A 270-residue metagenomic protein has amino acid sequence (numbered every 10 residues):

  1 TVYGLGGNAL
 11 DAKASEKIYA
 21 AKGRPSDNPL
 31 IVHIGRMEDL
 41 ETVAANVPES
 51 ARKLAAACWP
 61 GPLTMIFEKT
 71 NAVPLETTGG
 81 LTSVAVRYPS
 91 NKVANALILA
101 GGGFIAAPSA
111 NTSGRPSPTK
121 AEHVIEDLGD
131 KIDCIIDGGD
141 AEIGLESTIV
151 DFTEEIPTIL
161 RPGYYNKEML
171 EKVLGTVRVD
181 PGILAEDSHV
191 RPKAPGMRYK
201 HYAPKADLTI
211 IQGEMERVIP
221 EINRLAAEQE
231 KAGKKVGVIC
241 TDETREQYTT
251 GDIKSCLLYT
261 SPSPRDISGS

Functional and structural regions predicted by a protein language model:
V2-E68: A phosphate-binding glycine/aspartate-rich beta-alpha loop in the early core of alpha/beta enzymes
I18, V32, M65, I98 (+4 more regions): Residue-level signal for inorganic ion chemistry
L40-K131: Divalent-metal (Mg2+/Mn2+/Ca2+)-assisted nucleotide/phosphate chemistry catalytic cores
K131-N223: Glycine-rich, Lys/Arg-enriched anion-binding loops that position phosphate/diphosphate groups for phosphoryl
E216-V218, E243-T249: Short, charged/polar "capping" segments at the starts of alpha-helices and the immediately preceding loops
K235-D242: Short, hydrophobic beta-strand segments that form beta-sheet elements in well-ordered domains
T249-L258: Active-site regions of enzymes building and remodeling cell-envelope glycoconjugates
Y259-G269: Single conserved hydrophobic/aromatic residue that forms the stacking wall/gate of nucleotide- or nucleobase-binding
